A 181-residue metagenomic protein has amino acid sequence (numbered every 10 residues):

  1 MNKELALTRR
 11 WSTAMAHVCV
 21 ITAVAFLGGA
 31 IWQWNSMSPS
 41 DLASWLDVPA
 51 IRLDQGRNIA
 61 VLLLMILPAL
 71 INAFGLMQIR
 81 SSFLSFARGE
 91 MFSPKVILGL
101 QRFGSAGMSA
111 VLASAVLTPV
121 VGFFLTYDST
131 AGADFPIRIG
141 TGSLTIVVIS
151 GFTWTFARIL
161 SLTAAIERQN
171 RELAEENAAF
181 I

Functional and structural regions predicted by a protein language model:
E4-V24, Q101-G104: Alpha-helical transmembrane segments and their helix-start/interface "positive-inside/aromatic belt" motifs in integral
R10-T13, Q101-G104, D134-T155: Individual transmembrane alpha-helices with interfacial aromatic-anchor signatures
G28-S44, P119-T126: Membrane-helix interface motif
S38-G56: Perimembrane loop-to-helix junctions flanking transmembrane segments
V48-A50, Y127-G142: Short, membrane-exposed interhelical loops at transmembrane-helix boundaries
M65-S85, G151-A165: Transmembrane alpha-helical segments in integral membrane proteins
Q78-Q101, R168-I181: Cytoplasmic juxtamembrane regions at transmembrane-helix boundaries
S93-G122: Hydrophobic alpha-helical transmembrane segments of integral membrane proteins
